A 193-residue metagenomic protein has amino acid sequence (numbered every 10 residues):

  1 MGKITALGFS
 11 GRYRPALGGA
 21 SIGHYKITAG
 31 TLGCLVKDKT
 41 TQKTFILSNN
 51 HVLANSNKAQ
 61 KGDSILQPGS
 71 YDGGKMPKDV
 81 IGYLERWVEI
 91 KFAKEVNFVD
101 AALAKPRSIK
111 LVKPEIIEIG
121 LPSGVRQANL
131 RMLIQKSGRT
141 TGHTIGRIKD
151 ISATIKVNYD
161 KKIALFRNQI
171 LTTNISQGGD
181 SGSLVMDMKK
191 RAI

Functional and structural regions predicted by a protein language model:
M1-G2: N-terminal propeptides/leader regions of secreted preproproteins that are proteolytically removed before maturation
T5-Q169, T173, M186-K189, I193: Serine endopeptidase catalytic core focused on the charge-relay Asp
Q177-S181: Short, small/polar residue-rich loop motifs at catalytic or cofactor-binding pockets
